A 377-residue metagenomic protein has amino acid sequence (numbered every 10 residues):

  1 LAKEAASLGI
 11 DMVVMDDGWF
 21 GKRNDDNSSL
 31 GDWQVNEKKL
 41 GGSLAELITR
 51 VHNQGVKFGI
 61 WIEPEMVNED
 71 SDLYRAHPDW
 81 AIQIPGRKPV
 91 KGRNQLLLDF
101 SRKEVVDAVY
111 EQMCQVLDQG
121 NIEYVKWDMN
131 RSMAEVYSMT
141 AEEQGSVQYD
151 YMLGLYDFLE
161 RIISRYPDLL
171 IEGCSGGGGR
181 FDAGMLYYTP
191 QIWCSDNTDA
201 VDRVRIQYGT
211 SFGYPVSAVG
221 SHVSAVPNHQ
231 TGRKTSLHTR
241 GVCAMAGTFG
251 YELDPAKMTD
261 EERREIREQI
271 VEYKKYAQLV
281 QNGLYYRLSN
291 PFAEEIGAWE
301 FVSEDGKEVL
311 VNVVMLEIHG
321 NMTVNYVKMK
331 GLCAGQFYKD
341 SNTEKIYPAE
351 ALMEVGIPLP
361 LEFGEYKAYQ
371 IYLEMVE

Functional and structural regions predicted by a protein language model:
L1-E111, Y124, A141: Aromatic-lined carbohydrate-binding/catalytic grooves of carbohydrate-active enzymes
A5, V51, V116-L117, I162 (+1 more regions): Generic structural signal for hydrophobic
V13, V51, V109, D128 (+4 more regions): Conserved, mostly hydrophobic/aromatic
K39-S43, R75-K234, T248, L253 (+1 more regions): Active-site neighborhood of glycoside hydrolase catalytic domains
H238-S289: Catalytic cores of secreted or luminal carbohydrate-active enzymes
N290-C333: Carbohydrate-binding surface patches
K330-E344: Solvent-exposed beta-hairpin/edge-strand motifs
P348-E377: C-terminal beta-strand-rich structural cap/linker in extracellular carbohydrate-active enzymes
